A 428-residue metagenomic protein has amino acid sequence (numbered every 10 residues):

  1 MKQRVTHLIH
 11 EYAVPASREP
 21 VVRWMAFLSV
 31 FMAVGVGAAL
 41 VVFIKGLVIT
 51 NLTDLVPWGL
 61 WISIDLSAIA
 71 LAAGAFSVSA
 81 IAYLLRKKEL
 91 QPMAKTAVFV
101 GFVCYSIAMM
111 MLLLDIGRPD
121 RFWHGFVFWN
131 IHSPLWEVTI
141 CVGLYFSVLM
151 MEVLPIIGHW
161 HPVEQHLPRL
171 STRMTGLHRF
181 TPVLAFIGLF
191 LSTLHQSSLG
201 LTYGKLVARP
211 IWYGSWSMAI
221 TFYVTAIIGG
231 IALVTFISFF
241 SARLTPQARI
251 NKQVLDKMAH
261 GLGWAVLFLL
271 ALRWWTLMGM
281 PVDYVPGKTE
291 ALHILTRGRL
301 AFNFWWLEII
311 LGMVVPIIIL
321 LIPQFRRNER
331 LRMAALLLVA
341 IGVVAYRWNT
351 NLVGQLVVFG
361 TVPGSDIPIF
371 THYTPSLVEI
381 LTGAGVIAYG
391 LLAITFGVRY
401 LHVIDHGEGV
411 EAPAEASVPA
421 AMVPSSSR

Functional and structural regions predicted by a protein language model:
M1-G74, V353, G390-T395, E408 (+2 more regions): N-terminal signal-anchor module of multipass membrane proteins
M1-Q3, R330-R428: TerminUS-proximal long segments
K2-Q3, V41-T50, D54, W61 (+2 more regions): Transmembrane-helix bundle segments that line or gate the permeation/cavity pathway in multi-pass membrane proteins
Y12-G35, E89, V127, V142-E329 (+4 more regions): Long, contiguous internal "core" modules enriched in hydrophobic/ aromatic residues
A38, S79-A80, E152-V153, I317-L320 (+1 more regions): Alpha-helical transmembrane segments
A39-S63, L114-W136, S197-F222, L277-A301 (+1 more regions): Membrane-interface interhelical loops and short amphipathic "cap" helices that link adjacent transmembrane segments
A80, F236-F240, Y400-V403: Membrane-spanning helices that line or support transport/gating and their immediate boundary helices in channels
